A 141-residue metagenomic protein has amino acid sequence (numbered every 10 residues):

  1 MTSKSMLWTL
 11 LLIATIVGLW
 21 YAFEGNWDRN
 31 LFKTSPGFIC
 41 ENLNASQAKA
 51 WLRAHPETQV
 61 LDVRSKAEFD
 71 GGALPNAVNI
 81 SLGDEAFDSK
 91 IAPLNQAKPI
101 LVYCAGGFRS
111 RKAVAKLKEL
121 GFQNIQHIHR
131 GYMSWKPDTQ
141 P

Functional and structural regions predicted by a protein language model:
T2-A54, T58, K66-P99, A105-P141: Rhodanese-like catalytic fold shared by cysteine-dependent sulfurtransferases and DSP/PTP-type phosphatases
